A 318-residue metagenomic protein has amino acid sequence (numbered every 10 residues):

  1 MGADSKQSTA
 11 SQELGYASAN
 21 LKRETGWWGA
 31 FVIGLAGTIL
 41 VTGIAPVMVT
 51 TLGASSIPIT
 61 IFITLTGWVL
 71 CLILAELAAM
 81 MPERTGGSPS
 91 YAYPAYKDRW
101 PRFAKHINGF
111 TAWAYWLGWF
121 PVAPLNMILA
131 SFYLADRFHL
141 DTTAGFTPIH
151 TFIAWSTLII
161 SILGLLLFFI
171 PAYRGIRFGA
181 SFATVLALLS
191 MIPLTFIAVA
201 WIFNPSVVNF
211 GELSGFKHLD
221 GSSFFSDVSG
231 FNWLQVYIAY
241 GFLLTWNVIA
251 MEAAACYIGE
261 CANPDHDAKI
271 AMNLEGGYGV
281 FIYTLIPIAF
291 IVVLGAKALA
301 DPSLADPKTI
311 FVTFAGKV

Functional and structural regions predicted by a protein language model:
M1-I57, G67-A75, F103: Membrane-interface "cap" regions at the ends of multi-pass membrane proteins
T25-T42, V47, S161-G164, A200 (+1 more regions): Hydrophobic, membrane-embedded alpha-helices of multi-pass small-molecule transporters
V41-T157, Y278-L285: Extracellular loop-to-transmembrane helix junctions
I61-L65, W113-P121, L163-I170, Y237-T245: Hydrophobic alpha-helical transmembrane segments of multi-pass membrane proteins
L72-R84, L140-D141, Y173-A180, I202-F210 (+1 more regions): Transmembrane helix-loop junctions in multipass membrane proteins, especially transporters and channels
P89-R99, A104, D136-D141, H218-D227 (+1 more regions): TM-loop-TM module centered on a large, flexible mid-protein loop between adjacent transmembrane helices in multi-pass
M127-L163, F169, S206-Y237, L304 (+1 more regions): Inter-helical loop and helix-membrane interface segments of multi-pass membrane transporters/permeases
S156-F216, I249, A271-G276, F281: Membrane-interface loop-to-helix entry segments
